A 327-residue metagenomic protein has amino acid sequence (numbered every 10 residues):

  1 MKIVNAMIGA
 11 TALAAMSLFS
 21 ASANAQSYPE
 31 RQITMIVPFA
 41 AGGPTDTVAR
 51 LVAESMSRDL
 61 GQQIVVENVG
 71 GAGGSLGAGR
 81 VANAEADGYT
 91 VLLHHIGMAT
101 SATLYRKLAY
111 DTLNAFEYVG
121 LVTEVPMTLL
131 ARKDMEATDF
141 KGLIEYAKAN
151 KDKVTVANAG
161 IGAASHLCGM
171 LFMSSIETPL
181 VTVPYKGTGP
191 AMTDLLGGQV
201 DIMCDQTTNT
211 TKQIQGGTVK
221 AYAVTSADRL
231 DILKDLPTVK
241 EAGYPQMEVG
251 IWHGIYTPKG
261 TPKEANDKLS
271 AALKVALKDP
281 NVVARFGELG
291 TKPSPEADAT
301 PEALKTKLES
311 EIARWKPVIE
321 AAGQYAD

Functional and structural regions predicted by a protein language model:
M1-A6: Positively charged n-region of N-terminal signal peptides that target proteins for export
I8-L18: Bacterial N-terminal signal peptides
F19-A25: Sec/Tat signal peptide C-region and signal peptidase I cleavage site
A25-N114, K153-T155, I161, E177-Q206 (+2 more regions): N-terminal (or domain-start) structured segment
E30-Q32, E241, K263-D327: An extracytoplasmic/periplasmic, membrane-proximal ligand-sensing/linker region
N83-Y89, T103-P190, V239, W252-R285: Hinge/capping helix and adjacent helix->loop/strand transition within the periplasmic-binding protein
D111-L121, A157, P179-V183, D201-I202 (+2 more regions): Short beta-strand->loop
